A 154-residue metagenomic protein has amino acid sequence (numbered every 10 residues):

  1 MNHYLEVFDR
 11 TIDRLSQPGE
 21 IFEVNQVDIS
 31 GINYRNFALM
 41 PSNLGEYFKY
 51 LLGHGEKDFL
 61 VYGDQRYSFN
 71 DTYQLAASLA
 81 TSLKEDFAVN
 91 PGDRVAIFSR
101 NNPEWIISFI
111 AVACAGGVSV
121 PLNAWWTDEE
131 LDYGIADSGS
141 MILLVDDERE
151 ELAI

Functional and structural regions predicted by a protein language model:
M1-E20, C114-I154: Structural core segment of the AMP-binding/adenylate-forming
N2-E20, A38-D58, Q74, S78: A short N-terminal helical cap/helix-turn-helix that marks the beginning of AMP-binding/adenylate-forming
V24-Y34: Short, contiguous pre-domain boundary segments
Y34-R35, Y67, V95-A96, V118 (+1 more regions): Short, contiguous strand/loop micro-motifs
N36-L39, V120-L122: Short, flexible loop segments at the rims of nucleotide/cofactor-binding pockets, characterized by
L39-M40, G45, E56-N90, R94-I110 (+1 more regions): Conserved AMP-binding/adenylate-forming core of the ANL superfamily
